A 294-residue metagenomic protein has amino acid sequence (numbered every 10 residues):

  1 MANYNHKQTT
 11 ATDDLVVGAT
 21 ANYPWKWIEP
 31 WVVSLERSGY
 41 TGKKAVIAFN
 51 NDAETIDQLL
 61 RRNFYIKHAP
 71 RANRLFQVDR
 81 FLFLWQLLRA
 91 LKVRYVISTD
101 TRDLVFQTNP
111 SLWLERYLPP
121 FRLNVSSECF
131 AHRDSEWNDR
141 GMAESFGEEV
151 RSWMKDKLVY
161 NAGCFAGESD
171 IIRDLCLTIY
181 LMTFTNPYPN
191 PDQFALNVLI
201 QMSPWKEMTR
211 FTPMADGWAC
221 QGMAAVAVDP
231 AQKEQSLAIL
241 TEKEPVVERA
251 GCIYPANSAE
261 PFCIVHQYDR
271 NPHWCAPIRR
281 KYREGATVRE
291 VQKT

Functional and structural regions predicted by a protein language model:
M1-D79, F83-R94, D170: N-terminal anchoring/stem segment of glycosyltransferases
V17-A21, V46-N50, T99-T101, S126-E128 (+3 more regions): Short His-Asn-centered micro-motif
N22-K26, L104, P272: Short acidic, S/G/P-rich loop/turn micro-motifs used as interaction or catalytic elements
I28-E29, I56, Q107-N109, C176: Short glycine-/acidic-enriched loop or helix-start segments at secondary-structure transitions that form or flank
E36-A45, R61-K67, P119-F121, Q201-R210 (+1 more regions): Structural alpha-beta junctions
F83-N138, A166, R173: GT-A fold catalytic core of metal-dependent nucleotide-sugar glycosyltransferases, centered on the diacidic
R140-D156: Short, flexible, basic/aromatic active-site loop/helix in glycosyltransferases
M154-P277: Catalytic core and acceptor-binding pocket of nucleotide-sugar-dependent glycosyltransferases
